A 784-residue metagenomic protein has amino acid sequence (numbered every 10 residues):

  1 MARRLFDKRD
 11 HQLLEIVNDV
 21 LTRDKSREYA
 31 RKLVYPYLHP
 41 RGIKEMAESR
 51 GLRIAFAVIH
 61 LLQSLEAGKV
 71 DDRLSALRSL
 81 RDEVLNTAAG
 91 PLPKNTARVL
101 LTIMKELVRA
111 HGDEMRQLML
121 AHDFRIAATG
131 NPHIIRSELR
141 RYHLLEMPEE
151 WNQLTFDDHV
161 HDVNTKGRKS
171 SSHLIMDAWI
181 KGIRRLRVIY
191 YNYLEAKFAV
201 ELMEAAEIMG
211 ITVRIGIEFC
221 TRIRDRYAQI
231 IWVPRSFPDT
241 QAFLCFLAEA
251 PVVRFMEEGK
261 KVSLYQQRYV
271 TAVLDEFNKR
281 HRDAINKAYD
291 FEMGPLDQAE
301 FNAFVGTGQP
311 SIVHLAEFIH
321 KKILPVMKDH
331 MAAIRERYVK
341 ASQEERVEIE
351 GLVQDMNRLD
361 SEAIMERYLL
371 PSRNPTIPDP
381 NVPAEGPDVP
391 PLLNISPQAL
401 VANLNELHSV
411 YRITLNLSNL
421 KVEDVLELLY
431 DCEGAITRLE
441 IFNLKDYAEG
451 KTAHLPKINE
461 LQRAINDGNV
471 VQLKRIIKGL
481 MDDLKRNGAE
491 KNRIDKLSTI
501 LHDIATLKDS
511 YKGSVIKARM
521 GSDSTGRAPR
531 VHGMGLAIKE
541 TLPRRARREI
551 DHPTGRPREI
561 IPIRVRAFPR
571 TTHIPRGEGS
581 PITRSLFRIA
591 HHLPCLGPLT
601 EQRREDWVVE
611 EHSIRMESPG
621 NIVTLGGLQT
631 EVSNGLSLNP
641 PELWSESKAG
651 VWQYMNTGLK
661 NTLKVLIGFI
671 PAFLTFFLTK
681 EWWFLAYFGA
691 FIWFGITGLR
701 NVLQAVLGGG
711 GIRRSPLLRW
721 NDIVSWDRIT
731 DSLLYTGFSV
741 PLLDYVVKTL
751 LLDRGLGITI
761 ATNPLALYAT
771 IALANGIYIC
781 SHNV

Functional and structural regions predicted by a protein language model:
M1-R185, Y193-R254, D355-V784: Charged catalytic cores and adjacent phosphate/nucleic-acid-binding surfaces used for phosphate/nucleic-acid chemistry
V188: Phosphate-binding glycine-rich loops of NTP-binding sites
A242-D355: Non-catalytic, alpha-helical, charged scaffold/linker segments that couple or flank catalytic or architectural cores
